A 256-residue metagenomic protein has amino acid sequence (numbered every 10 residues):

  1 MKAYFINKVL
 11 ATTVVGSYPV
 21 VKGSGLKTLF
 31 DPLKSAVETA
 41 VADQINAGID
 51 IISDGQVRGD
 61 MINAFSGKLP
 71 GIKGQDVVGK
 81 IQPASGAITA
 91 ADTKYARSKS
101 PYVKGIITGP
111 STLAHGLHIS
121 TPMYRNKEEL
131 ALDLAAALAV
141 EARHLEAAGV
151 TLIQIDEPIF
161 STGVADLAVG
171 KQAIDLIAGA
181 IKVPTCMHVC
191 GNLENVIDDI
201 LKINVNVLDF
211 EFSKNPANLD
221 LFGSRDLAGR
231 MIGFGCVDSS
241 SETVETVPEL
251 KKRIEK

Functional and structural regions predicted by a protein language model:
M1-K256: Domain-level signal for soluble alpha/beta catalytic cores
